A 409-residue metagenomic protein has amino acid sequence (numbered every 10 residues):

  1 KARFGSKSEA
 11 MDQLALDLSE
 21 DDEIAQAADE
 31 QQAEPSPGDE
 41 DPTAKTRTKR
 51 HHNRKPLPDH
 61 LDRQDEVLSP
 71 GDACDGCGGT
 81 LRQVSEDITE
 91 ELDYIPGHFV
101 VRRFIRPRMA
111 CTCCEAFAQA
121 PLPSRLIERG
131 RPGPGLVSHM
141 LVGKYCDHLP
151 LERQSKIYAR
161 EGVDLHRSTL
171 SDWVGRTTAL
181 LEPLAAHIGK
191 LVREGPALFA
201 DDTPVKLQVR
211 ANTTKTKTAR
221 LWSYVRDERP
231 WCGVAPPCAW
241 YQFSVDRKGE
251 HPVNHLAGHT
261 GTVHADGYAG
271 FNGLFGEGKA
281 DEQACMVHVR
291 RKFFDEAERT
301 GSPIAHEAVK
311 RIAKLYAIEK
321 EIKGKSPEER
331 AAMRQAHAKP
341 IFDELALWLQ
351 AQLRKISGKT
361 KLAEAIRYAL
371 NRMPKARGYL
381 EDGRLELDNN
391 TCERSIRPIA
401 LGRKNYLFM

Functional and structural regions predicted by a protein language model:
K1-R131, F199-A200, K206, W231-A235: Short, flexible loop/hinge motifs at secondary-structure junctions
K49, R54-P56, Q64, S69-G71 (+1 more regions): Catalytic center-proximal scaffold of phosphoryl-transfer enzymes
